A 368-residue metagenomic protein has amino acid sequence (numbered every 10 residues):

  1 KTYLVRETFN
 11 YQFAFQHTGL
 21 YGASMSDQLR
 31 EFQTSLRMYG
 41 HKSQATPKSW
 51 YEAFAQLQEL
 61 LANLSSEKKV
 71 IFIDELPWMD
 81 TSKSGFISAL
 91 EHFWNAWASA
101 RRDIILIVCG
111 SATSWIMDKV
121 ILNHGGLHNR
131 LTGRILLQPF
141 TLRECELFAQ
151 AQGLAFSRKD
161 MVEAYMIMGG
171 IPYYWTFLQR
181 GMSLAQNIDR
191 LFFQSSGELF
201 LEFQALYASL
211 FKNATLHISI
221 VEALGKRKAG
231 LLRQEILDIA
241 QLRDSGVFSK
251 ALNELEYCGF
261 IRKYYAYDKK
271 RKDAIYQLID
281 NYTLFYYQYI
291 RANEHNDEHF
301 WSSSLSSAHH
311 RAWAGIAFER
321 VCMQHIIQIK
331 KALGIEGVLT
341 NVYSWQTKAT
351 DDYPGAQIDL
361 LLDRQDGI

Functional and structural regions predicted by a protein language model:
K1-S304, A308: Phosphate-binding site recognition
Y267, A274-I368: A cross-kingdom feature that marks ATP-driven nucleic-acid transaction machinery
